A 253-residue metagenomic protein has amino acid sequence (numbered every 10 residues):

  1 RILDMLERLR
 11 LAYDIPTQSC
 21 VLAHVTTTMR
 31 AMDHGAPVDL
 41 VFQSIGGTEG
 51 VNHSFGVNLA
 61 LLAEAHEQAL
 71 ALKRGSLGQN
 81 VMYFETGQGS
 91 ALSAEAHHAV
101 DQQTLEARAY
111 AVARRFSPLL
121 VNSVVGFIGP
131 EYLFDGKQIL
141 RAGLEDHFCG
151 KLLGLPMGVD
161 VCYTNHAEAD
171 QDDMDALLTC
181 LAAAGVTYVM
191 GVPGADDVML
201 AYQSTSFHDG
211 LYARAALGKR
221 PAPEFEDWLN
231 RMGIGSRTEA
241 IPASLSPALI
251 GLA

Functional and structural regions predicted by a protein language model:
R1-A253: Anaerobic metallocofactor- and corrinoid-dependent redox/one-carbon enzyme cores, especially those from methanogenesis
